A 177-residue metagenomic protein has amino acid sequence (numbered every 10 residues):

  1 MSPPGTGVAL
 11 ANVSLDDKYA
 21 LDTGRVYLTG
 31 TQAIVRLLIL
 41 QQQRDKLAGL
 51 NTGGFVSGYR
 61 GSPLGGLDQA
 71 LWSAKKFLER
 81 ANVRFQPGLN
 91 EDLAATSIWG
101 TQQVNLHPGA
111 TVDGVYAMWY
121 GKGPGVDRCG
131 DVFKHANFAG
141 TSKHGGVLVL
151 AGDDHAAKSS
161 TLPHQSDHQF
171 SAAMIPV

Functional and structural regions predicted by a protein language model:
M1-A173: Thiamine diphosphate
